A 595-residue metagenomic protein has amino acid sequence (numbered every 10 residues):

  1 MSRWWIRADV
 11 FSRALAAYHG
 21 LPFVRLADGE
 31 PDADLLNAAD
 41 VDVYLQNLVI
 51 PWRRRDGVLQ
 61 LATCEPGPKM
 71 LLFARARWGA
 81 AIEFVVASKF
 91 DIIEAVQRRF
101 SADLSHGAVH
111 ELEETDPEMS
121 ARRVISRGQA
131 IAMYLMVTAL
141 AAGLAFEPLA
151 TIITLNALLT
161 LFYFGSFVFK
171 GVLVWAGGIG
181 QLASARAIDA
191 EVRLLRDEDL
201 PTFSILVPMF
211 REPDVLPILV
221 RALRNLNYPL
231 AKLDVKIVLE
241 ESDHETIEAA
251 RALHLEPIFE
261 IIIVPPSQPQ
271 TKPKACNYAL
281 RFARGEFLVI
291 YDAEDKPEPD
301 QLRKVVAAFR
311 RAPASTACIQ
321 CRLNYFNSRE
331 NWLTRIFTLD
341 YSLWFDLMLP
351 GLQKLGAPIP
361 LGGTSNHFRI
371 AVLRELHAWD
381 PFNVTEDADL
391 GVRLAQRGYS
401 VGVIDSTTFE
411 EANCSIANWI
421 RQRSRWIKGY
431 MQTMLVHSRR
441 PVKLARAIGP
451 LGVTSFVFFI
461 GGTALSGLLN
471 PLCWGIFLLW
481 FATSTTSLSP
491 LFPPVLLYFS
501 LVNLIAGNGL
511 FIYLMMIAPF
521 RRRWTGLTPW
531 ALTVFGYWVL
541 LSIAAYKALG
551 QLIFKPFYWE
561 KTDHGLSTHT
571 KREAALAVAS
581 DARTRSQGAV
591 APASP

Functional and structural regions predicted by a protein language model:
S2-R77: Polyanionic, low-complexity intrinsically disordered segments
A95-M136: Cytosolic-side membrane-insertion boundary helix
G143-S184, I188-L195, F458-F554: Membrane-embedded multi-pass helical conduit in multi-pass membrane proteins, especially envelope-biosynthetic
V168-I205, M209-K232: N-terminal signal-anchor transmembrane helix
R224-S267: Acidic donor-binding segment of Leloir-type glycosyltransferases
A252-E286, P299-V384, I416, S424-L435: Long helical/loop segments within the catalytic core of UDP-sugar-dependent glycosyltransferases, especially the large
D292-K296, W379-F382, L394: The conserved acidic donor/metal-binding loop of glycosyltransferases
G391-F409: Catalytic donor-sugar/metal-binding loop of nucleotide-sugar-dependent glycosyltransferases
